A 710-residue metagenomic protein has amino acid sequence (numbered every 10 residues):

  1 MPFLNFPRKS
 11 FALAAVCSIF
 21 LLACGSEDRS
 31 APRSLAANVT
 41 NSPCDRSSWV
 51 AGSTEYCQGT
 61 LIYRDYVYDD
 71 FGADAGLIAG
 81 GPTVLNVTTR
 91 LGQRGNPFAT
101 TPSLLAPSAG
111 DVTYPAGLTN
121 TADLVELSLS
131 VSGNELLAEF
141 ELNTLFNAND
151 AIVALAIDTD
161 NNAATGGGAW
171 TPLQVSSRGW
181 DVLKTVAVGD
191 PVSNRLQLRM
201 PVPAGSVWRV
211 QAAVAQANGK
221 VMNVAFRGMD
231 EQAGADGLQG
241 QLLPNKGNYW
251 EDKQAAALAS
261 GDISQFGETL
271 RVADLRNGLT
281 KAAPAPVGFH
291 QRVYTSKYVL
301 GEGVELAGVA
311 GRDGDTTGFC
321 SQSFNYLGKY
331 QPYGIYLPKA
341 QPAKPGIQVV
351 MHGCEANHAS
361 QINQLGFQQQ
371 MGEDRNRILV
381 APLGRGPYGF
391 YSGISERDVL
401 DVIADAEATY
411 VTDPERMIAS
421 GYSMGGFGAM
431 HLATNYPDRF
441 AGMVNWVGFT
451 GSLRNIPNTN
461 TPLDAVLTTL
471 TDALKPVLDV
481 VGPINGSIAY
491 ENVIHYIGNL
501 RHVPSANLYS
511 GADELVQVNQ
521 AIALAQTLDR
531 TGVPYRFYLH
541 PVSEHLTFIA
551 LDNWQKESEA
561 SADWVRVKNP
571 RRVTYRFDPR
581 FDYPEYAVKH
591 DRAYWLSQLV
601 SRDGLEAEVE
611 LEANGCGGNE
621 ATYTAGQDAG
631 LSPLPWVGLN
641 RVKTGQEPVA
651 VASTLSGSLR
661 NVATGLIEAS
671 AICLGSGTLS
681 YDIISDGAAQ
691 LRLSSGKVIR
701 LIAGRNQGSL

Functional and structural regions predicted by a protein language model:
F20-A23: C-terminal motif of bacterial Sec signal peptides marking the signal peptidase cleavage site
S34-L77, D160-R178, R199-R271: Acidic/polar low-complexity flexible segments
N38-K184: Surface-exposed, glycine/proline- and aromatic-rich loop segments on solvent-exposed faces across compartments
G234-Q322, Y326-G334, R530-L710: Alpha/beta-hydrolase-fold serine-hydrolase catalytic core, especially in secreted/extracellular enzymes
K339-K344, F390-M424, T434-F440: Gly/Ser-rich "nucleophile elbow"/oxyanion-hole loop immediately N-terminal to the catalytic nucleophile in hydrolases
K344-A408: Active-site machinery of serine-nucleophile hydrolases
E355, A359-N363, A441-I497, H502-V503: Mobile cap/lid helix-loop segments that gate and shape the active-site cleft of serine hydrolases
L500, A506-Y509, D513: Short beta-strand/loop motif that positions the catalytic acidic residue of the alpha/beta-hydrolase fold
